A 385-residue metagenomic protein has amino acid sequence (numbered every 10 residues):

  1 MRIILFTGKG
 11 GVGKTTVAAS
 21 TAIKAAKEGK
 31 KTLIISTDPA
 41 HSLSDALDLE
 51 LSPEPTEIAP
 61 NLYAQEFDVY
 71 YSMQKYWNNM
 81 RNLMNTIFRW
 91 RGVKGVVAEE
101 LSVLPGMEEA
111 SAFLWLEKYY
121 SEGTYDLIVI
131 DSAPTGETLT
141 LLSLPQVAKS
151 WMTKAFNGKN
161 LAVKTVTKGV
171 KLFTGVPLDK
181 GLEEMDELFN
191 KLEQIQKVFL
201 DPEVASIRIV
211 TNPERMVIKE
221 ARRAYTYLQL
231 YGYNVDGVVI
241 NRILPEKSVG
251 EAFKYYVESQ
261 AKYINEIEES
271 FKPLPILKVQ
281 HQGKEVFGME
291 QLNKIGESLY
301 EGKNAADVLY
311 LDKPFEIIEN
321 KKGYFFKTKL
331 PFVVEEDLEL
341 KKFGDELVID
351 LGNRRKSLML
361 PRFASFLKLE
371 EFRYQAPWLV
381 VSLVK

Functional and structural regions predicted by a protein language model:
M1-V12, T16-E193: Nucleotide-state-sensitive switch-loop elements of NTP-binding domains
L5-T7, I34, Y63-E66, I128-V129 (+7 more regions): Structured core elements
S52, I267, E370-E371: Short proline/glycine-enriched turn/loop segments at secondary-structure junctions
I195-E335, E346-V348, N353-R355, M359-A364 (+1 more regions): C-terminal lobe/tail of nucleotide-utilizing enzymes
E319, K342-F343, Y374: Generic beta-strand structural signal
E336, S365-V384: Beta-rich strand-turn-strand
